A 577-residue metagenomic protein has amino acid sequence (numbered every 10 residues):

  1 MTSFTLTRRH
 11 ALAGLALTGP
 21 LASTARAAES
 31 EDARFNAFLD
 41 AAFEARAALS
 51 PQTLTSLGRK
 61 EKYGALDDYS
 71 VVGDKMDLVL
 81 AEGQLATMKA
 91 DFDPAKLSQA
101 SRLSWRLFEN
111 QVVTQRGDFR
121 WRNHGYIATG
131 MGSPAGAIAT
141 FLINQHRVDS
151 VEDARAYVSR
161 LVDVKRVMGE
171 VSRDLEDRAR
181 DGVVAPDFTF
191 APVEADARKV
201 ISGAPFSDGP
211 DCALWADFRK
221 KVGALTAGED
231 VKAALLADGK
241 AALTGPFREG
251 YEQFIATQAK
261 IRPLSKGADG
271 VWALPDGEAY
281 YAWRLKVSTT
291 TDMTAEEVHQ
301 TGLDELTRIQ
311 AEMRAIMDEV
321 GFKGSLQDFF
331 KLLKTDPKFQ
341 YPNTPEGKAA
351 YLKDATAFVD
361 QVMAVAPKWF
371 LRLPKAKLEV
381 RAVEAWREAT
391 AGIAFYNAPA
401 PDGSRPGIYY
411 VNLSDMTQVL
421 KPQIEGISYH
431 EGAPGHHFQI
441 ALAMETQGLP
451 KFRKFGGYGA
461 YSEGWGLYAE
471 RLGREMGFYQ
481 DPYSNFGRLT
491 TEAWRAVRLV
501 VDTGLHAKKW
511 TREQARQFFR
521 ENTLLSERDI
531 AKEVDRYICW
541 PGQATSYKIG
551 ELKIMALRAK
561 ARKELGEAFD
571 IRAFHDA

Functional and structural regions predicted by a protein language model:
T2-T18: N-terminal secretory signal peptides and thylakoid transit peptides that target proteins across membranes
L6-T7, T24, A556: Intrinsically disordered, low-complexity sequence elements enriched in Ser/Thr/Gly/Pro
P20-R26: C-terminal segment of classical bacterial N-terminal signal peptides
A27-A577: N-terminal maturation segment of proteins
